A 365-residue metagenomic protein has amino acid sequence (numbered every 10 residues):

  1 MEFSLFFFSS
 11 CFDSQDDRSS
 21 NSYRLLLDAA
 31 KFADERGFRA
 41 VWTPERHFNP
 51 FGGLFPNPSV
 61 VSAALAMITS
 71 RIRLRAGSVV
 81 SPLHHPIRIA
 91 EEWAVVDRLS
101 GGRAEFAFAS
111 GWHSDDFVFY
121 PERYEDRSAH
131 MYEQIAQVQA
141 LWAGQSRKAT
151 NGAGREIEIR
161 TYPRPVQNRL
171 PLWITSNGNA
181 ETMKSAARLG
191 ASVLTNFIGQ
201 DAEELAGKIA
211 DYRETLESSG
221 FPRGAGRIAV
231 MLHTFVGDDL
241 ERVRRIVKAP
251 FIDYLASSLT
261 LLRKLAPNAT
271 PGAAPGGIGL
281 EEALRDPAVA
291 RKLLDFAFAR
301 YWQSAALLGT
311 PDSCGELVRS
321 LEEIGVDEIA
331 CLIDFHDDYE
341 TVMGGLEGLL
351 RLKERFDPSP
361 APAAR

Functional and structural regions predicted by a protein language model:
M1-I68, R73, N168-L170, E347 (+1 more regions): N-terminal beta1-alpha1-beta2 module of alpha/beta enzyme domains
F3, G37, E45, L65 (+8 more regions): Conserved, mostly hydrophobic/aromatic
F3-F7, V41-T43, L74-A76, A104-F108 (+4 more regions): Hydrophobic faces of well-ordered beta-strands that scaffold small-molecule active sites in alpha/beta enzyme cores
L5, E125-T161, E203-V326, S359-R365: An alpha-helical appendage that flanks or caps ligand/catalytic pockets
S9-Y23, V79-I87, N168-G178, T234-G237 (+1 more regions): Active-site mouth loops of central-metabolism enzymes
S20-F32, E92, S176-K184, P311-S320: Short, acidic/polar
A40-V61, V80, W112, I198-Q200 (+1 more regions): Glycine-rich, proline-tolerant flexible connector loops at the mouths of alpha/beta enzymes
H85-A191, E203-S219, R223-A225: Internal, glycine-rich beta/alpha segment that forms the wall or movable "lid" of small-molecule/cofactor binding
